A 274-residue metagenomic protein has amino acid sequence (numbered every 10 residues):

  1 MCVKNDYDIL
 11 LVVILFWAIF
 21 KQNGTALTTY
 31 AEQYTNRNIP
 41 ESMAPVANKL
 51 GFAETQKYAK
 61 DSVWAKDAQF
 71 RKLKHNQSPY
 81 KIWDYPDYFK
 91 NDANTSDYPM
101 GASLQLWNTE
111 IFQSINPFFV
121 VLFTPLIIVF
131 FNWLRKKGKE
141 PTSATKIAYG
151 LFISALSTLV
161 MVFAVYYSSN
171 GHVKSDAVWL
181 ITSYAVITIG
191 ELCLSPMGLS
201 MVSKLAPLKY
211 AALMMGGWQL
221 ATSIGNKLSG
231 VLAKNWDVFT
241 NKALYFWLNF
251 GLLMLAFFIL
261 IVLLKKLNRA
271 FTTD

Functional and structural regions predicted by a protein language model:
M1-Y184, T188, S195-L199, L205 (+2 more regions): Disordered extramembrane loops and terminal tails of multipass alpha-helical membrane proteins
K209-L213: Conserved short cytoplasmic inter-helical helices of the MFS fold
